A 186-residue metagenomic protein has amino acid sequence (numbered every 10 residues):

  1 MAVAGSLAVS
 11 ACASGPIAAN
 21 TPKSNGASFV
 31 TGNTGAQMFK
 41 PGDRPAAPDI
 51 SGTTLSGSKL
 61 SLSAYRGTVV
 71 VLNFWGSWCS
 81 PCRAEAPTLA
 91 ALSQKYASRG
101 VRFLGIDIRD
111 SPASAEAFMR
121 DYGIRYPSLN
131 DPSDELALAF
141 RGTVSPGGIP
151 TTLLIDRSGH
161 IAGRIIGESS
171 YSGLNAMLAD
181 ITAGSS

Functional and structural regions predicted by a protein language model:
M1-D49, S185-S186: N-terminal targeting signals for export/organelle localization
P41-R44, D49-V70: A short beta-strand-turn-helix
P45-A47, Y65-G67, S98-V101, A113 (+2 more regions): Extracytoplasmic
L60-R83, L89, F103: Short active-site neighborhood of thiol/selenol oxidoreductases, capturing the structured segment around
F74-G76, I106-R109, D131-P132, I166-E168: Active-site-proximal beta-strand/loop segments in catalytic clefts of secreted hydrolases
R83-Y122, P132-A139: Structural microenvironment flanking redox-active thiols in thiol-disulfide oxidoreductases
A117-I124, P132-S186: Thiol/disulfide oxidoreductase modules built on the thioredoxin-like
